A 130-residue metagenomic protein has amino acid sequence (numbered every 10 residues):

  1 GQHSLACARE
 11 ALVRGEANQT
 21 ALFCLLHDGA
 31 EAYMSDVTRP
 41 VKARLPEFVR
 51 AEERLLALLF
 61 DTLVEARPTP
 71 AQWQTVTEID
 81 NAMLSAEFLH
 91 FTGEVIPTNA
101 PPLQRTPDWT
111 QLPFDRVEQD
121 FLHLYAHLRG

Functional and structural regions predicted by a protein language model:
G1-G130: Metal-dependent phosphohydrolase cores
